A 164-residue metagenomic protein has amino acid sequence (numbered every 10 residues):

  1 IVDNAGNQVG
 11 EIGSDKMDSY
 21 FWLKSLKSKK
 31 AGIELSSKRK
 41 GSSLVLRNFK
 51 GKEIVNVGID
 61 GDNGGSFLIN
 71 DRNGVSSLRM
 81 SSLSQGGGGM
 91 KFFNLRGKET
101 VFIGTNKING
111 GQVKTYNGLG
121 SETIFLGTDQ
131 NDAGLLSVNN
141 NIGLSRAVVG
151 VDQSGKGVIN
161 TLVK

Functional and structural regions predicted by a protein language model:
I1-K164: Parallel beta-helix/beta-solenoid repeats that form elongated, surface-exposed shafts/blades used for receptor binding
